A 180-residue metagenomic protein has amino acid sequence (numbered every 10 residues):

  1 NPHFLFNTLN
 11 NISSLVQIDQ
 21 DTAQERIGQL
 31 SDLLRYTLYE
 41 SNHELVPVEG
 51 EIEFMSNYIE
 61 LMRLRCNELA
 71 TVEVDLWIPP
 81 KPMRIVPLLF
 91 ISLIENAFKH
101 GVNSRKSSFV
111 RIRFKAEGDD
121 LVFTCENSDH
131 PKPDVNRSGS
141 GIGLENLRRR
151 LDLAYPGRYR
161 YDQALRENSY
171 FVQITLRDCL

Functional and structural regions predicted by a protein language model:
H3-T175: Two-component histidine phosphotransfer core
C179-L180: C-terminal end segment of the histidine kinase catalytic
